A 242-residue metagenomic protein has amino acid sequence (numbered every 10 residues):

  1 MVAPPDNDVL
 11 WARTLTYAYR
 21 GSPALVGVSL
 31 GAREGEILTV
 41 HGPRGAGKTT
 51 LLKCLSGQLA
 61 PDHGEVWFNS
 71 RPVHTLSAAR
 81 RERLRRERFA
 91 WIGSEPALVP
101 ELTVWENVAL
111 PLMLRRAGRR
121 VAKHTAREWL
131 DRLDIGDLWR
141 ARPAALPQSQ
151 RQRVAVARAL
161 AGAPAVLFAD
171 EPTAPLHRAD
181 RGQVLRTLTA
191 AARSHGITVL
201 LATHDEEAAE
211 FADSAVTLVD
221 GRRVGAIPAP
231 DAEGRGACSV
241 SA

Functional and structural regions predicted by a protein language model:
S56: Helix-to-loop junction immediately C-terminal to a conserved catalytic motif
V73-A90: ABC ATPase NBD coupling module
E101-L110: Short coil-to-helix segment of the ABC ATPase nucleotide-binding domain corresponding to the Q-loop/switch region
V121-L138: Conserved ABC ATPase "signature" region
R142-L146, Q150: Conserved ABC ATPase signature
A163: Conserved catalytic motifs of ABC-family nucleotide-binding domains
L167-D170: Catalytic Walker B motif of ABC-type/P-loop ATPase nucleotide-binding domains
